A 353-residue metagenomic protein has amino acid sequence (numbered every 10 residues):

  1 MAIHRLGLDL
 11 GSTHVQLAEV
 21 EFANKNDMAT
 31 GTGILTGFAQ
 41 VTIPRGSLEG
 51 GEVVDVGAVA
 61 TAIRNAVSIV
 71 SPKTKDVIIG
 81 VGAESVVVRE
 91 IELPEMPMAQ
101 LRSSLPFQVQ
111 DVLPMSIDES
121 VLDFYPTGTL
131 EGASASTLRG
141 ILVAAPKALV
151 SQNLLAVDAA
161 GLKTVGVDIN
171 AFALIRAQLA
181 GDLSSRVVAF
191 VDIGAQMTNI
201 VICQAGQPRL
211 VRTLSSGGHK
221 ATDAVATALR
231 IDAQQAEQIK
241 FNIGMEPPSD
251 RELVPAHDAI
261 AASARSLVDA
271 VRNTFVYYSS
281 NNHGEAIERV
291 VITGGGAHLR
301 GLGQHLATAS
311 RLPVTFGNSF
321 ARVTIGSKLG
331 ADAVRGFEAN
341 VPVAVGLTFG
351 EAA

Functional and structural regions predicted by a protein language model:
M1-F38, K75-G82, G132, L179-L210 (+2 more regions): Gly/Thr-rich phosphate-binding beta-strand-loop-beta motif of the actin/hexokinase/Hsp70
G37-S68, L101, E252-V254, D258-A259 (+1 more regions): N-terminal phosphate-binding loop and adjacent alpha-helix
L48, A148-R176, Q207-M245: Glycine-rich phosphate-binding loop plus the immediately following alpha-helix
I63-D76, A160, I231, R272-R289: Phosphate/pyrophosphate-binding loops at sites that engage ATP/ADP/AMP, CoA/4′-phosphopantetheine, polyphosphate
D76, V81-A180, R289, S319-I325 (+1 more regions): Active-site neighborhood for divalent-cation/phosphate handling
R176, A297, T315-A353: Glycine-rich phosphate-binding/hydrolytic loop that grips phosphoryl groups
T227, Q238-R289, G296, V343: Adenine-nucleotide phosphate-binding core of ATP-dependent small-molecule kinases
S263, E285-T315, S319-A321: Glycine-rich phosphate-binding loops at beta-strand->alpha-helix junctions
